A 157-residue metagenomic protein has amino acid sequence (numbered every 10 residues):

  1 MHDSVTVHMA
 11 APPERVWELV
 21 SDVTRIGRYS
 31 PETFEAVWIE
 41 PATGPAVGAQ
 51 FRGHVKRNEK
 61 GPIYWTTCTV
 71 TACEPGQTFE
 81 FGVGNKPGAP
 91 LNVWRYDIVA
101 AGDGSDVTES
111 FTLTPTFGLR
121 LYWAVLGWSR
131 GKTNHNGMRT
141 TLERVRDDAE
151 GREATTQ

Functional and structural regions predicted by a protein language model:
M1-T43, V47: Hydrophobic ligand-binding cavity/cleft-lining segments
M1-T6, E14, Q50, W65 (+3 more regions): Intrinsic-disorder/low-complexity, polar/charged segments enriched in Ser/Thr/Lys/Arg/Asp/Glu/Gln
V5-V7, I39, W65-A72, N92-A100 (+1 more regions): Hydrophobic/aromatic beta-strand elements that line small-molecule binding cavities or substrate pockets in beta-rich
P13-E14, T43-P45, T71-Q77, D97-D106 (+1 more regions): A short, structured loop/turn motif at beta-sheet edges
R15-V20, I26, F51-G53, V70 (+3 more regions): Hydrophobic pocket/interface hotspot
A49-N58, E80-K86: Short beta-strand segments that buttress and anchor functional surface loops
R57-Y64, P115-G118: Short, cysteine-centered beta-strand-loop-beta hairpins and adjacent loop/turn segments enriched in charged/polar
G82-T140, V145-D147, T156: Beta-strand/loop substructures that line and gate deep hydrophobic ligand-binding cavities in soluble
